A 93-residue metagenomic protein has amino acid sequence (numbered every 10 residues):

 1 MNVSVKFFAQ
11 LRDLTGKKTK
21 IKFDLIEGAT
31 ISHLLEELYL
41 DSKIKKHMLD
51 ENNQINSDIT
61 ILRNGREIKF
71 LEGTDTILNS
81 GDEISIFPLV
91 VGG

Functional and structural regions predicted by a protein language model:
M1-G92: Ubiquitin-like/PB1-type beta-grasp interaction modules and other compact soluble beta-rich domains
